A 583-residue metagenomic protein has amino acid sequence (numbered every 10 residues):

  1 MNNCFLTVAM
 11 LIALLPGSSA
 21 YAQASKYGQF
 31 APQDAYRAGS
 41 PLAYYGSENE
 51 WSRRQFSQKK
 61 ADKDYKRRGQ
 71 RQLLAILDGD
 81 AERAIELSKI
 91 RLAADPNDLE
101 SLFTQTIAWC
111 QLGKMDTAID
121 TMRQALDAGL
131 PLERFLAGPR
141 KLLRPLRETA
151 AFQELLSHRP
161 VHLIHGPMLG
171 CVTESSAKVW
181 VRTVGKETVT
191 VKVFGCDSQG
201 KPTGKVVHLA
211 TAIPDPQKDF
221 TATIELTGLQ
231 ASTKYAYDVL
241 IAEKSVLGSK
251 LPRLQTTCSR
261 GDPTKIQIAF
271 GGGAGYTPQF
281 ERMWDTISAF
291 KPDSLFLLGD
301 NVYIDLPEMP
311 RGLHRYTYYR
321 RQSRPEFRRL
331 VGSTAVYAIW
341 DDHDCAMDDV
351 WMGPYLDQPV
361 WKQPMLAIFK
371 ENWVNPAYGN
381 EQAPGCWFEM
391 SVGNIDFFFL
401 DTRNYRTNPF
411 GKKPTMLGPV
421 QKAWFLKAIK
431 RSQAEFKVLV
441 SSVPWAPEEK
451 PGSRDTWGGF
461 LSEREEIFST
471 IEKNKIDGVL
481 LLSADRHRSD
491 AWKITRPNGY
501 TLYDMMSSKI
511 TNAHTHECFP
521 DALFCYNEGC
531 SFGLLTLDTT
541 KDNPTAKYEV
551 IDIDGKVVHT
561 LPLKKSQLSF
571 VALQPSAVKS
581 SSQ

Functional and structural regions predicted by a protein language model:
S25-G69, E154-S582: Metal-dependent phosphoester/phosphodiester hydrolase catalytic core
Y65, L99-E100, E133: Helix-start (N-cap) detector for alpha-helical repeat units in TPR-like alpha-solenoids, especially tetratricopeptide
L132-R159: TPR/TPR-like alpha-solenoid helical repeat scaffolds
